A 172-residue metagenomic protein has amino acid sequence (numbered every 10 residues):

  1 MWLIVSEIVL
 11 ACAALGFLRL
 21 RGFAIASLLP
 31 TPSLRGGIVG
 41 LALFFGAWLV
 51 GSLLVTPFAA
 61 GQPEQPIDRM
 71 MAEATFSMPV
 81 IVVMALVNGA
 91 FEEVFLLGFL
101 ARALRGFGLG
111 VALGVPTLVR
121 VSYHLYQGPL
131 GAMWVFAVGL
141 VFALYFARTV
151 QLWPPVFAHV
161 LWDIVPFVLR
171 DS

Functional and structural regions predicted by a protein language model:
M1, F23-N88: Juxtamembrane helix-loop-helix connectors linking adjacent transmembrane helices in multi-pass membrane enzymes
M1-G22: Alpha-helical transmembrane segments in multi-pass membrane proteins
L3-S6, L10, L41-F44, P116: Hydrophobic alpha-helical transmembrane segments of polytopic
L10-A14, L49, D163: Helical transmembrane-bundle signal
G16-F17, R21, L49-P57, S122 (+2 more regions): Hydrophobic membrane-targeting alpha-helices
F17-R21, S33-G37, A112, G131-M133: Residues in flexible loops and secondary-structure boundaries
R19-A26, E92-L96: C-terminal ends of transmembrane helices
F45, G61, E73-S172: Transmembrane helix-loop-helix hairpins at the membrane interface of multi-pass integral membrane proteins
